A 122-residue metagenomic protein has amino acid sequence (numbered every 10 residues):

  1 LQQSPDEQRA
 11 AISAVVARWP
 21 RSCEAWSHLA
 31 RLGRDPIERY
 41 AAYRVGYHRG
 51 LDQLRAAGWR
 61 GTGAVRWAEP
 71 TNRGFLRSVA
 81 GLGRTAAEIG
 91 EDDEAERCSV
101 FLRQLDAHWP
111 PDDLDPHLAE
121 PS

Functional and structural regions predicted by a protein language model:
L1-E24, L29-R60, P70, V79 (+1 more regions): N-terminal alpha-helical interaction modules that lie
G63-G74: Carbohydrate-binding/catalytic loop surfaces
